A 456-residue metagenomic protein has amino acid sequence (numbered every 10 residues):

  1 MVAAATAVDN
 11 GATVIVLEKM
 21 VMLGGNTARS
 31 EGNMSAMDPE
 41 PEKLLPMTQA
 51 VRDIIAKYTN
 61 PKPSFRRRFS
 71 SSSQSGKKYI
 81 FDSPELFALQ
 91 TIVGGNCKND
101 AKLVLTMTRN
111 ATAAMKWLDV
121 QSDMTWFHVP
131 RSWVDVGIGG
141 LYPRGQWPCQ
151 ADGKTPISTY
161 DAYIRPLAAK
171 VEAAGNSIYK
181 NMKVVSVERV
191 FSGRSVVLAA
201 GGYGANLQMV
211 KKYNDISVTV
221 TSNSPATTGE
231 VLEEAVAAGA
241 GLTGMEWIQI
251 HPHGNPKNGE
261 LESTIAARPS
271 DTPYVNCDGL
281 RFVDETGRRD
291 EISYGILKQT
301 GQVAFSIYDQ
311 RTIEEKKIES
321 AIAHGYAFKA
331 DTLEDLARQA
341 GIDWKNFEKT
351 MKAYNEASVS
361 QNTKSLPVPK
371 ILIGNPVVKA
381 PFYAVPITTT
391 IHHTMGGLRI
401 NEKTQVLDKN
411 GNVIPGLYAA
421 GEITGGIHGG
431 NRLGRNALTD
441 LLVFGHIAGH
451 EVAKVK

Functional and structural regions predicted by a protein language model:
V8-S30: Glycine-rich FAD pyrophosphate-binding loop
R29-K77: N-terminal glycine-rich dinucleotide-binding loop that anchors FAD/FMN and/or NAD(P) in oxidoreductases
Y58-R67, L232-E234, A238-N346: An anion/pyrophosphate-binding glycine-rich loop and adjacent beta-alpha core in soluble alpha-beta enzymes
K62-H128, I307-D309, E315-S360: N-terminal leader/propeptide and maturation segments of large enzyme subunits in energy/redox metabolism and hydrolases
E85-A88, N96-S195, N206-Q208, N255 (+2 more regions): Conserved redox-cofactor binding core of oxidoreductases
R194-K257, F444-I447: Glycine-rich loop(s) and the adjacent beta-strand/alpha-helix scaffold that form part
I250-N255, G287-S293, T389-M395, E422-L438: Glycine-rich phosphate/pyrophosphate-binding beta-alpha loops
N346-N431: A glycine-rich dinucleotide-binding beta-alpha-beta segment and adjacent secondary-structure elements that constitute
